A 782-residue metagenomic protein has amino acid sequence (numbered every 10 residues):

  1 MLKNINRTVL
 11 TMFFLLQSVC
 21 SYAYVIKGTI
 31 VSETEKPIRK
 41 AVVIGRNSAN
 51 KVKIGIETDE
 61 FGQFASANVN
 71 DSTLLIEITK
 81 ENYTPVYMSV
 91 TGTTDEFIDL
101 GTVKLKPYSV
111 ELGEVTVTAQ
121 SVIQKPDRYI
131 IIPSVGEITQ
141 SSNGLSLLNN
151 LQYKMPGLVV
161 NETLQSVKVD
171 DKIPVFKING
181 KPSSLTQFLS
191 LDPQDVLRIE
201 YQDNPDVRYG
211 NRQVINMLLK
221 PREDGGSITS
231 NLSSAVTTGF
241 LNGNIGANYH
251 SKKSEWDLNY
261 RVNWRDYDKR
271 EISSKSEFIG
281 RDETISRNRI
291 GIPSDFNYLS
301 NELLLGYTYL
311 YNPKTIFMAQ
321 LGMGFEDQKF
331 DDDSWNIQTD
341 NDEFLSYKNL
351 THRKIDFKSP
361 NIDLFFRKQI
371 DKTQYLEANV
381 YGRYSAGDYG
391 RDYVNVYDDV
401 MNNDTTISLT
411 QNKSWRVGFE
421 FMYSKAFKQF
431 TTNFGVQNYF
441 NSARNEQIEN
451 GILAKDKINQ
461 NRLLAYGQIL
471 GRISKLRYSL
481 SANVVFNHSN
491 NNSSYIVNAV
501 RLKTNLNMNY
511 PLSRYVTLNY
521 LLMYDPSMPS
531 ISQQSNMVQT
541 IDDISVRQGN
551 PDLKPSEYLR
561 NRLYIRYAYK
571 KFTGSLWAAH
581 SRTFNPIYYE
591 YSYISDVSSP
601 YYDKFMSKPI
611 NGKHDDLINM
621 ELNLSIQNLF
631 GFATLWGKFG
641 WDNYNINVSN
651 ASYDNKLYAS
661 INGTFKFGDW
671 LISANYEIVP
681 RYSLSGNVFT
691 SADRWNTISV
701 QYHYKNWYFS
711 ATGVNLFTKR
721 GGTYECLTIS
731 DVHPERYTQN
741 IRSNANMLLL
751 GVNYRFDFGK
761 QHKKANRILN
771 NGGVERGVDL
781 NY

Functional and structural regions predicted by a protein language model:
I44-R46, T79-Y83, F97-I138, E162-L164 (+1 more regions): Short, acidic, small-residue-rich periplasmic hinge/interaction motif at the N-terminus of Gram-negative outer-membrane
R46-K51, T73, E77-S89: A short, solvent-exposed loop/turn motif at the edges and junctions of modular extracellular/periplasmic domains
S48-Q63: Short, acidic Ser/Thr/Gly-rich low-complexity loop/linker segments typical of extracellular and cell-surface proteins
I98-K104, T118, G144-N149, T163-S166 (+2 more regions): N-terminal periplasmic accessory domains that precede and gate Gram-negative outer-membrane beta-barrel machines
V159-N204: Periplasmic plug
Y209-I215, E223-I272, Y298-N301: Outer-membrane beta-barrel translocator/receptor signature
S300-Q328, T351-Y495, A499-N507, P511 (+5 more regions): Face-selective signature of the C-terminal outer-membrane beta-barrel domain
V516, P526-S575, R582, K604-I618 (+1 more regions): Outer-membrane beta-barrel signature, preferentially recognizing the C-terminal barrel domain of Gram-negative
